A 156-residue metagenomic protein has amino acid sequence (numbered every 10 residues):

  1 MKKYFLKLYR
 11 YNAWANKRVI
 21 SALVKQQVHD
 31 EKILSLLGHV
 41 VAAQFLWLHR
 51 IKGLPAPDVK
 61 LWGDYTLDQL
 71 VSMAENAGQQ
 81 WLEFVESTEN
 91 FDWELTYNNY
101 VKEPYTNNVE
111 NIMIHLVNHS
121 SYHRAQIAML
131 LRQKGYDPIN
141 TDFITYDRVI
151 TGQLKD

Functional and structural regions predicted by a protein language model:
K7-R18, S72-N76, Q80: A non-catalytic, amphipathic alpha-helix used as a structural packing/dimerization or gating element in enzyme scaffolds
Y9-W62, E103-D156: Short, contiguous alpha-helical
A56-N98: Helix-adjacent hinge/juxtasegments
